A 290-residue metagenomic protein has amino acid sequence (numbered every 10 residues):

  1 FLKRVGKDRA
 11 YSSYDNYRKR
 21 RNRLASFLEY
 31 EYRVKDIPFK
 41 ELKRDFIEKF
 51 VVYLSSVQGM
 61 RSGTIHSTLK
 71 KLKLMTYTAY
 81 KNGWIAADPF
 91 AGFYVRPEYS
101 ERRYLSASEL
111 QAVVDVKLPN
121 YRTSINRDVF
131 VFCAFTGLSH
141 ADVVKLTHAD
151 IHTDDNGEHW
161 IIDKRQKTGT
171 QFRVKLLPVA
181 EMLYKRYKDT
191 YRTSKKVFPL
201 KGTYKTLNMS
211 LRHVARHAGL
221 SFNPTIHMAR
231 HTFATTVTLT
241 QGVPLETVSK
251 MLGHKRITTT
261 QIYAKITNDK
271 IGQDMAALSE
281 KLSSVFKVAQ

Functional and structural regions predicted by a protein language model:
F1-N22: Short, aromatic/basic-rich helix-turn unit that serves as a nucleic-acid recognition element
S12, R23-Y30, D45-E48, V57-A91 (+1 more regions): N-terminal DNA-binding recognition helix of tyrosine site-specific recombinases/integrases
S62, H66-T68, K81, I85 (+3 more regions): Basic, Lys/Arg- and aromatic-enriched nucleic-acid-binding interface segment
Y99, Q166-K185, R192-H213: C-terminal catalytic core of Y-nucleophile DNA break-rejoin enzymes
Y104, R165-G169, L252-A277: Catalytic-site neighborhood detector that most strongly recognizes the C-terminal catalytic loop/helix of tyrosine
V131, F135, A141-D142, H213 (+2 more regions): C-terminal catalytic core of tyrosine-transesterase DNA break-rejoin enzymes
D150-G157, S221-F222, G242-I262, Q273: Short, polar N-cap/turn motifs at the start of nucleic acid-interacting alpha helices
T190, L278-Q290: C-terminal secondary-structure termini that scaffold catalytic or DNA-interacting sites
